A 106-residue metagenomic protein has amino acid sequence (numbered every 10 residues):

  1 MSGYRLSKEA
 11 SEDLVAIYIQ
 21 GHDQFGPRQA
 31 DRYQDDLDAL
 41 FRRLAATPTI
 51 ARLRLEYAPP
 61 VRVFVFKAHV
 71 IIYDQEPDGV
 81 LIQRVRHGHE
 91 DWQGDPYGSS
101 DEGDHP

Functional and structural regions predicted by a protein language model:
M1-Q34: Arg/Lys-rich, positively charged N-terminal/basic patches that mediate binding to nucleic acids
M1-Y4, Q24-Q29, V61-V63, I72-L81: Non-catalytic interaction surface on structured domains
L14, Y18, P59-P60, R84-H87: Secondary-structure boundary/capping motif
R32, D38-R42: Compact soluble domain cores
A45-A46: Short proline/glycine- and basic residue-enriched helix-capping loop/turn segments at helix->loop/beta transitions
T49-D78, V85: Basic/aromatic recognition patch in beta-strand/loop cores that engages polyanionic ligands
H69-V70, D74-P106: Enriched for short, Lys/Arg-rich terminal
